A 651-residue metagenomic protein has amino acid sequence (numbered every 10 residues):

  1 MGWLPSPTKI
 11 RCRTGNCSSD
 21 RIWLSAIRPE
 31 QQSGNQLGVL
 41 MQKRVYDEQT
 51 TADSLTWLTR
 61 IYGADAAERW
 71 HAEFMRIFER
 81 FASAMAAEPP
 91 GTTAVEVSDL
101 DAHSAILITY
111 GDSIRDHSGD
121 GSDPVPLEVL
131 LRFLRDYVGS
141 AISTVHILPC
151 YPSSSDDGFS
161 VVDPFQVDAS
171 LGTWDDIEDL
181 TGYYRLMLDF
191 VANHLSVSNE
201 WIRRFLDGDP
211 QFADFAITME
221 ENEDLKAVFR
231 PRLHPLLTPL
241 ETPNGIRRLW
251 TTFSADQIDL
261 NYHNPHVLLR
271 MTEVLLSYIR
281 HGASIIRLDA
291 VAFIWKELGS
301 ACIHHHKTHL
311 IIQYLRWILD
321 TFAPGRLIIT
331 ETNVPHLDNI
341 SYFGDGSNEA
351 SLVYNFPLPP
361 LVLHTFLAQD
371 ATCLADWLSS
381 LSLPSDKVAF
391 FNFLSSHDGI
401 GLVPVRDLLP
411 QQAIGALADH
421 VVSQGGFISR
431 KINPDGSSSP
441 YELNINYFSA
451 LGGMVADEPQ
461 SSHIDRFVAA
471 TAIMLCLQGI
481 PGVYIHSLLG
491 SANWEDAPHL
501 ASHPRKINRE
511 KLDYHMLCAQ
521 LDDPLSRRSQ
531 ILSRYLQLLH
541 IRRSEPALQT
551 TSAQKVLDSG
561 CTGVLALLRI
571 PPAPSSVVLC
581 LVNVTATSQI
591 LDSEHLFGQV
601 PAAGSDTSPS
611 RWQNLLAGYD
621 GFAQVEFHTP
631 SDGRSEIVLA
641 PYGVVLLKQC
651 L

Functional and structural regions predicted by a protein language model:
Q42-P601, S608-G621, H628-L651: Active-site and adjacent substrate-binding regions of carbohydrate-active enzymes
